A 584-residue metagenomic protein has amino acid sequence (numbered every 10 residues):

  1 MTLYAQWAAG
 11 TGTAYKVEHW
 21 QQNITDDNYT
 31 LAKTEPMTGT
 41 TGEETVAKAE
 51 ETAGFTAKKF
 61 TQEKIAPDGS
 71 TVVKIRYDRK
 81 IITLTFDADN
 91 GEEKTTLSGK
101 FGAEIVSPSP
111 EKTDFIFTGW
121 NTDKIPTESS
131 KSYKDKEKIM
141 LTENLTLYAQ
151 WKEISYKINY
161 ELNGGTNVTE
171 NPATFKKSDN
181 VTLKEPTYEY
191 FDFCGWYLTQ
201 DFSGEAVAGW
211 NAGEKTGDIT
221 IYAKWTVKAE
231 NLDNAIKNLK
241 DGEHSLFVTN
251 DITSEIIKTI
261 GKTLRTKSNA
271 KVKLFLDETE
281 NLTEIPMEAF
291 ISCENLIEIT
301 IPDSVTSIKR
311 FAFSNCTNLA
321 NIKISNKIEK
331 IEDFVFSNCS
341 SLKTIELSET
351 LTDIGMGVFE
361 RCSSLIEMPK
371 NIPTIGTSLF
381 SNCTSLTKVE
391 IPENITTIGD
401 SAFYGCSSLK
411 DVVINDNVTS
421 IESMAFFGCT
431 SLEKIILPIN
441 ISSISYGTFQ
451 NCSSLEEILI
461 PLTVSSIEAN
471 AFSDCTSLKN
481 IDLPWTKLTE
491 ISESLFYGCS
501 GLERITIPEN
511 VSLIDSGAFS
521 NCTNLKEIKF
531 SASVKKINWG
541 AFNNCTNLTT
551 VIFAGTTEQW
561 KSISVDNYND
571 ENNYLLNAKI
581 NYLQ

Functional and structural regions predicted by a protein language model:
M1-V227, E346, E390, V413 (+2 more regions): Secondary-structure capping and domain/repeat boundary segments
I81, N121, S155, G195-Y197 (+2 more regions): Extracellular/surface-exposed low-complexity segments
T96-F101, A173, S245-I252, N269-T283 (+13 more regions): Structural signature of tandem-repeat unit edges
G102, I139, P186-Y188, A212-K215 (+2 more regions): Extracellular beta-strand-rich solenoid/capping regions of secreted or surface-exposed proteins that bind or remodel
S129, E205, E255-I257, L282-I285 (+2 more regions): Extracytoplasmic/secreted cell-surface and envelope-processing proteins
E143, G217, G261-L274, Y574: Beta-solenoid repeat scaffold
V227-N269: N-terminal segments that cap or nucleate solenoid repeat domains
E288-A289, K309-A312, E332-S337, G355-V358 (+8 more regions): Consensus positions within tandem repeat domains that build extended binding/scaffold surfaces
